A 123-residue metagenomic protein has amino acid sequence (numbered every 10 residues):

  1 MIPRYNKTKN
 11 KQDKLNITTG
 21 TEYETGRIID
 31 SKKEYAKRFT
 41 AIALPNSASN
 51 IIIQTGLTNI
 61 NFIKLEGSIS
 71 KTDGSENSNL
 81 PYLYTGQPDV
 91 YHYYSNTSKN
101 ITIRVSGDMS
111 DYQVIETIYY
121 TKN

Functional and structural regions predicted by a protein language model:
R4, K9-N59, D111-N123: Extracellular receptor-binding modules and their adjoining Ser/Thr/Gly/Asp/Asn-rich linkers
K37-I42, L80-D89: Solvent-exposed serine/threonine-rich low-complexity stretches and specific carbohydrate-binding patches
P45-S47, E66-S68, E76, Y93 (+1 more regions): Intrinsically disordered, low-complexity segments
N61-K71: Change to "...patches in solvent-exposed regions of secreted, membrane-anchored, or virion-exposed structural
K71-T72, N123: Acidic glycine-/aspartate-rich tracts in secreted/extracellular proteins
D73-S78, Y82-L83, N96: Acidic, low-complexity, intrinsically disordered interaction modules
Y84-N123: Surface-exposed interaction regions enriched in Ser/Thr/Asp/Glu that occur as long low-complexity tracts or repetitive
